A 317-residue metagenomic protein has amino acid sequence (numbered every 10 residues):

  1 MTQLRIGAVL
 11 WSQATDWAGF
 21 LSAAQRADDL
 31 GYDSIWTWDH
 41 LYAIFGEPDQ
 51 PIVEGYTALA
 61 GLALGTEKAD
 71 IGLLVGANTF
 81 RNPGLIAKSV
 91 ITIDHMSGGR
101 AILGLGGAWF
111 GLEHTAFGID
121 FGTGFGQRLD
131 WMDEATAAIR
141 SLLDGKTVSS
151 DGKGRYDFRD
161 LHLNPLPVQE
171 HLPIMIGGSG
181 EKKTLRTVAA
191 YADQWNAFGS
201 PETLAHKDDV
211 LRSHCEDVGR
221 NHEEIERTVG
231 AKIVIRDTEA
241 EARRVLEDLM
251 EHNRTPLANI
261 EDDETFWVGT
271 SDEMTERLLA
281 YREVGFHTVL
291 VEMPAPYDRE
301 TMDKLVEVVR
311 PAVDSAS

Functional and structural regions predicted by a protein language model:
M1-S317: Active-site-adjacent structural elements that line small-molecule/cofactor binding pockets in enzymes
